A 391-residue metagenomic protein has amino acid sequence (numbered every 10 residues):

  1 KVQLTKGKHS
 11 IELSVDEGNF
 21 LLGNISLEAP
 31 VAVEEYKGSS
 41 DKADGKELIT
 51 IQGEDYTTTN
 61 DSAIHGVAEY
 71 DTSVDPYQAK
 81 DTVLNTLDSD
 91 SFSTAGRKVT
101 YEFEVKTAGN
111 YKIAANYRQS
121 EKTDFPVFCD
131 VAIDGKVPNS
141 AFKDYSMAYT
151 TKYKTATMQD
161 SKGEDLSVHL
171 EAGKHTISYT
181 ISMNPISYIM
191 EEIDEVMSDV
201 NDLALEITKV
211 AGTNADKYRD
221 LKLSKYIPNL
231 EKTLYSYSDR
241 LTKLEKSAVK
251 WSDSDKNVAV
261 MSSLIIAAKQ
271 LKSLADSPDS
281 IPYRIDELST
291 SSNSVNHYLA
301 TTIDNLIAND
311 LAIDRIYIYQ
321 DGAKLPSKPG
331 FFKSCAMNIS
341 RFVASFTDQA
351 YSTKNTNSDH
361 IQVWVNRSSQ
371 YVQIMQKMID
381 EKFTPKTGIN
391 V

Functional and structural regions predicted by a protein language model:
K1-L311, I316: Extracytoplasmic
L13, K386-T387: Sec/Tat-exported extracytoplasmic proteins
V99, A350-T353, M375: Short hydrophobic/aromatic-rich motifs at helix boundaries and adjacent loops
Y283, E287-N355: Extracytoplasmic ectodomains of secretory-pathway proteins
T356-S369, F383, I389-V391: Short, well-ordered beta-strand elements
Q373, K377-E381, P385: Solvent-exposed, polar/charged alpha-helical surfaces in well-ordered, non-transmembrane soluble domains, broadly
